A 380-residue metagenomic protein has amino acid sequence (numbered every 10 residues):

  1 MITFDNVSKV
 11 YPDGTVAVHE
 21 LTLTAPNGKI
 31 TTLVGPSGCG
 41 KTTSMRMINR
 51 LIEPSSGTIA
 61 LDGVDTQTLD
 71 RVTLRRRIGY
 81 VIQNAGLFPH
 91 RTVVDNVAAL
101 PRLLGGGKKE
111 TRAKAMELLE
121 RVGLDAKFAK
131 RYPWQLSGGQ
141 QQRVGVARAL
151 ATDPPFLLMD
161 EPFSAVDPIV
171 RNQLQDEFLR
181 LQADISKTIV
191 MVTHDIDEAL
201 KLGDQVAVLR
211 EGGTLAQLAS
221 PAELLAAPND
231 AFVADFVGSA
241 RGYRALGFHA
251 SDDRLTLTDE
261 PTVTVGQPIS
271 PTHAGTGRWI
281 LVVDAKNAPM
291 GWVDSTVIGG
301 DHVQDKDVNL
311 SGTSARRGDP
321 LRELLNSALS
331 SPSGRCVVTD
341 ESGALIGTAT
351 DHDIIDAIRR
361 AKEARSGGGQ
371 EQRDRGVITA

Functional and structural regions predicted by a protein language model:
N49: Helix-to-loop junction immediately C-terminal to a conserved catalytic motif
D65-G79, L103, K109: ABC ATPase NBD coupling module
V94-R102, R112, M116: Short helical segment in ABC ATPase nucleotide-binding domains corresponding to the A-loop/adjacent helical element
K109-K127: Conserved ABC ATPase "signature" region
Y132-L136, Q140: Conserved ABC ATPase signature
V146: Hydrophobic anchor residue at the start of the ABC signature
A149-L150: ABC ATPase C-loop
L257-K286, L310-S342, G347-G367, R373-A380: The conserved cystathionine-beta-synthase
